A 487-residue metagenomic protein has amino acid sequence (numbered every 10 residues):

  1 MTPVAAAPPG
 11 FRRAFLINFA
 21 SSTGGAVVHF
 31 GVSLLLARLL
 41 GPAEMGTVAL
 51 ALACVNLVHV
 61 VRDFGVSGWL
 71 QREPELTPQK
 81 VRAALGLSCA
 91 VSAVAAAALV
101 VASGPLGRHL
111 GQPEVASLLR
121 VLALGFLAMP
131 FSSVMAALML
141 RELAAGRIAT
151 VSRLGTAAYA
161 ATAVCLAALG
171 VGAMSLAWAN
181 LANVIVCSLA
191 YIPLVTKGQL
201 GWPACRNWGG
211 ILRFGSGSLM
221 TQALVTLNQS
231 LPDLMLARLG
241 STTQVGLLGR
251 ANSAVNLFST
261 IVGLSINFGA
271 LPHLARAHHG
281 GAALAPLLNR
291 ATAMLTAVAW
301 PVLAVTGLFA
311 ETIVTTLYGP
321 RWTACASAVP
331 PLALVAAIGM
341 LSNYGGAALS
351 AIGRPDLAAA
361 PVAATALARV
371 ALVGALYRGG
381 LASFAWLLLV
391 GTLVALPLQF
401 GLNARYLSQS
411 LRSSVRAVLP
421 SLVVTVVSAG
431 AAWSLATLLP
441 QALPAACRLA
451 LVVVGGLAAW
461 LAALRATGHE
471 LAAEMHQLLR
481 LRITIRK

Functional and structural regions predicted by a protein language model:
M1-F30, Q71, E75-G86, P113-V115 (+4 more regions): N-terminal membrane topogenesis motif
T2, F30, G86-G111, A116-V121 (+4 more regions): Alpha-helical transmembrane segments of multi-pass membrane transport and lipid-handling proteins
T2-A7, F11, G146, L189-S230 (+4 more regions): Interhelical loop/hinge segments that connect adjacent transmembrane helices in multipass membrane
T2-V4, G401-S414, G430-K487: Membrane-proximal transmembrane or re-entrant/amphipathic helices at the cytosolic face
A7-F64, V91-S103, R120, G125 (+3 more regions): Signature of the first transmembrane helix
A14-H29, L176-A179, N183, C187 (+8 more regions): Transmembrane helical elements of multi-pass membrane transporters/channels
H29, H59-P78, L140-R141, Q199 (+3 more regions): Helix-loop junctions and terminal segments of transmembrane helices in multi-pass membrane transport/translocation
A116-A123, T150-K197, R213-F214, T221 (+6 more regions): Hydrophobic alpha-helical transmembrane segments
